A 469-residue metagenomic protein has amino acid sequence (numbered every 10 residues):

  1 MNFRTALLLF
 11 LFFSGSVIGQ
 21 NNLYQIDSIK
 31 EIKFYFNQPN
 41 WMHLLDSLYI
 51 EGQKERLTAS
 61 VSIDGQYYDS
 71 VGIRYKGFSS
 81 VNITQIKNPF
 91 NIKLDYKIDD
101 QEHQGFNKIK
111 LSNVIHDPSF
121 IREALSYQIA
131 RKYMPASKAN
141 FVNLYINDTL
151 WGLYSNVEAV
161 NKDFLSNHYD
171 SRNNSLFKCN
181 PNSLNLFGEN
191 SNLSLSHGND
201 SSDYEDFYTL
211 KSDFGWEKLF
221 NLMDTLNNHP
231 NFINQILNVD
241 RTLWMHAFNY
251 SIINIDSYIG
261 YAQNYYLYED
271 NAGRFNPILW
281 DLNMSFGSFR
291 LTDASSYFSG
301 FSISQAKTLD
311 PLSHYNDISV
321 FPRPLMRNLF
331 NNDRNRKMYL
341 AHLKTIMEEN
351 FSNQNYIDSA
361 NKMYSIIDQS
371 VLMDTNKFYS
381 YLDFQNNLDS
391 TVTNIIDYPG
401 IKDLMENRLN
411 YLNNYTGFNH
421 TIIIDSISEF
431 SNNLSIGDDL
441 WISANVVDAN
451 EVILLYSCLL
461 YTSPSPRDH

Functional and structural regions predicted by a protein language model:
T5-S14: Sec-dependent N-terminal signal peptides
Q20-L23, D27-I29, N40, L44 (+7 more regions): Middle-to-C-terminal accessory/interaction subdomains
Q20-S119, L125: Conserved NTP-binding catalytic cores of kinases and kinase-like/nucleotidyltransferase enzymes across multiple kinase
P89-D99, N113-V114, K132-F141, I146-I252 (+2 more regions): Internal "kinase-insert"/substrate-recognition segments embedded within catalytic cores of ATP-dependent enzymes
W441-V446: Aromatic/hydrophobic beta-strand junction motif of beta-rich domains
D448-E451: Extracellular acidic loop/turn motifs
I453-L455: Beta-strand signatures of extracellular beta-sandwich domains
Y461-H469: Single conserved hydrophobic/aromatic residue that forms the stacking wall/gate of nucleotide- or nucleobase-binding
